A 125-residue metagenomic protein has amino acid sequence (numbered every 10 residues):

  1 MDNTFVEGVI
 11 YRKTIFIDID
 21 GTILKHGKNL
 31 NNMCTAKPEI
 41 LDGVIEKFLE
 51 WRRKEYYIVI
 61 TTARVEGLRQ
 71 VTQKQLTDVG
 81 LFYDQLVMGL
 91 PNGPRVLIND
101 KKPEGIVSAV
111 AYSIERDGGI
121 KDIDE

Functional and structural regions predicted by a protein language model:
M1-E125: HAD-like aspartate-dependent phosphatase fold
